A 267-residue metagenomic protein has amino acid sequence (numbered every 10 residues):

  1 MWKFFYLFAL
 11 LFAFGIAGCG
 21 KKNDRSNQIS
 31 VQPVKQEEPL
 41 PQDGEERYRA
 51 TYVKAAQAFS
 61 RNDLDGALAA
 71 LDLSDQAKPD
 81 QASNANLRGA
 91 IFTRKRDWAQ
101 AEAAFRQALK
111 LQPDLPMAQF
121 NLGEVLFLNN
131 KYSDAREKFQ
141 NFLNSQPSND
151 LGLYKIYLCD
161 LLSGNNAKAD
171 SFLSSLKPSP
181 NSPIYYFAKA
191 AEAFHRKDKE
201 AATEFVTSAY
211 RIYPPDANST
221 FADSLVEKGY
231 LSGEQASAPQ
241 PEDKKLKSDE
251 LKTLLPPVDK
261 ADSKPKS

Functional and structural regions predicted by a protein language model:
N23-P39, R196-S267: Terminal, low-structured helical/coil segments at or just beyond the last alpha-helical repeat
G44-S83, L87-R94: Alpha-helical segment of the N-proximal tetratricopeptide repeat
S60-R61, R94-K95, L128-N129, L162 (+1 more regions): Register position in tetratricopeptide repeats
N84, A118, G152, Y185-Y186 (+1 more regions): TPR alpha-solenoid repeat register
N86-L87, N121, K155-I156, A188: Canonical tetratricopeptide repeat
N141-G164, S174-P183, F194-A217: TPR/TPR-like (Sel1-like) alpha-helical repeat modules
